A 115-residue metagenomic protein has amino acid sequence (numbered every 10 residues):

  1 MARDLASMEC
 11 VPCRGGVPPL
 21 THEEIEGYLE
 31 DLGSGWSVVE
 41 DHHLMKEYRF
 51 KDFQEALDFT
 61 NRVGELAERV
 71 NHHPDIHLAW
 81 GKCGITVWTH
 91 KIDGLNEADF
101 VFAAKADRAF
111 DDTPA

Functional and structural regions predicted by a protein language model:
M1-A115: Charge-rich alpha-helical segments
